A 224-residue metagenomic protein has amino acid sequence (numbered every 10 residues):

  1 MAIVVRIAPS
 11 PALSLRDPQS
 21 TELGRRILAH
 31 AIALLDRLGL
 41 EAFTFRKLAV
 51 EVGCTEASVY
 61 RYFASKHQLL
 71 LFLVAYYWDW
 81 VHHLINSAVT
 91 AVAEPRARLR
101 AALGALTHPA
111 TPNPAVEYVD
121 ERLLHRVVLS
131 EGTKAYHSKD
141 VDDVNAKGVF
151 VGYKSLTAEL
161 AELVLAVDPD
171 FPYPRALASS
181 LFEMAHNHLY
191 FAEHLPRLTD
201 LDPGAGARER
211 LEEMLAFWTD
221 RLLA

Functional and structural regions predicted by a protein language model:
M1-P11, H108, K154, A158-D170 (+1 more regions): C-terminal peripheral helix-coil segments that are non-catalytic and often amphipathic
S14, T21-K47: Short, amphipathic alpha-helix enriched in basic
R26-A33, Q68-A91, A101-A105: Alpha-helical structural segments
E41-A42, P169-Y173: Short, charged helix-capping/linker segments at alpha-helix termini
E41-Q68, F72: Helix-turn-helix
F72, A88-R122, P174, A178: Hydrophobic alpha-helical connector segments
W80, N113, E131, H188-A192: A short secondary-structure junction motif
L124-A166, E209: Amphipathic alpha-helical packing segments from all-alpha helical-bundle domains
